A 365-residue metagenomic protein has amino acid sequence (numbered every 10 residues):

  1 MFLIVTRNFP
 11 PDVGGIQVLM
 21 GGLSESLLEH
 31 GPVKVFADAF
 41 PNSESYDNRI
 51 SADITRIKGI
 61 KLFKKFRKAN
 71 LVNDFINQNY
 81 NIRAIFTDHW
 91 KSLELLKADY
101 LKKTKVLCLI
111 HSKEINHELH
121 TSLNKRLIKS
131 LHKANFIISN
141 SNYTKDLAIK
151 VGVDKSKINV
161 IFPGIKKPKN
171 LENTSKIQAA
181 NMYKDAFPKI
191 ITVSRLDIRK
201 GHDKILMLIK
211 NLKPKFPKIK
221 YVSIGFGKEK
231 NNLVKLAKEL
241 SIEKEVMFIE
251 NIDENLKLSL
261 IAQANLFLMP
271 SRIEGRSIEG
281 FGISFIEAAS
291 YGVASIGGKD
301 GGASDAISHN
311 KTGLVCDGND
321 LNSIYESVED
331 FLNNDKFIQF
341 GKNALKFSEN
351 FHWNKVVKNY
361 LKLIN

Functional and structural regions predicted by a protein language model:
V5, I138, M182-K200, L206-K213: Conserved donor-binding/catalytic core segment of Leloir-type glycosyltransferases
T6-V13, L19-K64: N-terminal strand-loop element at the rim of the active site of nucleotide-sugar-dependent glycosyltransferases
T87-L93, I110: Short His-centered aromatic/hydrophobic patch
Y143, G164: Carbohydrate-associated surface elements
K218, D330, K336-N350, K362: A short, well-ordered alpha-helix in the C-terminal region of glycosyltransferases
V234-N255: Nucleotide-activated donor-binding/catalytic signature segment of Leloir-type glycosyltransferases, i.e., the conserved
A262-S277, V293: Acidic donor-binding loop of glycosyltransferase active sites
S308-N310, L314-L321, D330-D335: Conserved acidic donor-binding segment of nucleotide-sugar-dependent glycosyltransferases
